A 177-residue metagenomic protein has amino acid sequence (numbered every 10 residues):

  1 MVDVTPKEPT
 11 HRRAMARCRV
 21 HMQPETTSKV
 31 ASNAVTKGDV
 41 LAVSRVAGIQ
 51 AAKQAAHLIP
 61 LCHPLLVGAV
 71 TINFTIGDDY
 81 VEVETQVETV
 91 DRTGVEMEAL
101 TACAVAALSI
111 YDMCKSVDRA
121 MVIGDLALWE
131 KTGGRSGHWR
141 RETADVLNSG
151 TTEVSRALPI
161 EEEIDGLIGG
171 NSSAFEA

Functional and structural regions predicted by a protein language model:
M1-L41, V46-L61, G68-A177: C-terminal binding/interaction regions
